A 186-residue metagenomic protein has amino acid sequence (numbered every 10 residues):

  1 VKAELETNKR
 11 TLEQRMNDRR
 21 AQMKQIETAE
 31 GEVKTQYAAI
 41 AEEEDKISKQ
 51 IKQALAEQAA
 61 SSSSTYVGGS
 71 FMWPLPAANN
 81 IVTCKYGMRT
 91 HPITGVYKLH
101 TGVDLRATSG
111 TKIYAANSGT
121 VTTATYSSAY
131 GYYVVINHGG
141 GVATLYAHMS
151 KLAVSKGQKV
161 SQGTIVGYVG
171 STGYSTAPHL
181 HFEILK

Functional and structural regions predicted by a protein language model:
V1-G69: Alpha-helical oligomerization segments with coiled-coil/rod-like character
G69-K186: Catalytic cores of peptidoglycan-degrading enzymes
